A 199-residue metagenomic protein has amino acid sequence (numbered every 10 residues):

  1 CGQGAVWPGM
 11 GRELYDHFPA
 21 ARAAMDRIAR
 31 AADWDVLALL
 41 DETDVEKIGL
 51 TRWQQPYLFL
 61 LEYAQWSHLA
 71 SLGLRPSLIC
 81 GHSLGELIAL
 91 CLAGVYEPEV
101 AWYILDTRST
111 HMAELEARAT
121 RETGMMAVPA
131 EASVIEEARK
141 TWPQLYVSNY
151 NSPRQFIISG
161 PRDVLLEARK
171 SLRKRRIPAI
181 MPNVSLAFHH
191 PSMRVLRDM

Functional and structural regions predicted by a protein language model:
C1-A23, R27-I28: Short, surface-exposed "cap/lid" segments of acyl-processing enzymes
A5-G9, L37-A38, I88-A89: Short acidic/His/Gly/Ser-rich catalytic and metal-binding motifs that mark active-site loops of diverse hydrolases
A23-D26, L39-M199: Acyltransferase
A29-A38: Proline-centered turn/helix-capping motifs that create local helix->coil transitions or kinks
